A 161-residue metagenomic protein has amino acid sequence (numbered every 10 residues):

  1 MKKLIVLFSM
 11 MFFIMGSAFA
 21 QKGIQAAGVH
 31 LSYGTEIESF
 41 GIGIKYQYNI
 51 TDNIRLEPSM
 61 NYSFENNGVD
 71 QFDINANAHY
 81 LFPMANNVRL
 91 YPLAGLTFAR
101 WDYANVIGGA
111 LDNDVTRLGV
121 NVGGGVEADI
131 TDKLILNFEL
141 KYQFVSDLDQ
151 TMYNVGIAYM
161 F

Functional and structural regions predicted by a protein language model:
M1-L4: Positively charged n-region of N-terminal signal peptides that target proteins for export
V6-F13: Hydrophobic helical h-region of N-terminal Sec-dependent signal peptides in bacterial secretory/periplasmic proteins
M15-A20: Sec/Tat signal peptide C-region and signal peptidase I cleavage site
Q21-Y33, P92: Transmembrane beta-strand segments of Gram-negative outer membrane beta-barrel proteins
H30-I42, S63-Q71, N86, Q143-M152: Solvent-exposed loop/turn segments connecting transmembrane beta-strands in outer-membrane beta-barrel proteins
Q47-G109, V115-V120, A128-L136, N154 (+1 more regions): Gram-negative (and chloroplast) outer-membrane scaffold detector with strong preference for beta-barrel transmembrane
L136-Q143: Low-complexity, intrinsically disordered Gly/Pro/Thr-rich segments
